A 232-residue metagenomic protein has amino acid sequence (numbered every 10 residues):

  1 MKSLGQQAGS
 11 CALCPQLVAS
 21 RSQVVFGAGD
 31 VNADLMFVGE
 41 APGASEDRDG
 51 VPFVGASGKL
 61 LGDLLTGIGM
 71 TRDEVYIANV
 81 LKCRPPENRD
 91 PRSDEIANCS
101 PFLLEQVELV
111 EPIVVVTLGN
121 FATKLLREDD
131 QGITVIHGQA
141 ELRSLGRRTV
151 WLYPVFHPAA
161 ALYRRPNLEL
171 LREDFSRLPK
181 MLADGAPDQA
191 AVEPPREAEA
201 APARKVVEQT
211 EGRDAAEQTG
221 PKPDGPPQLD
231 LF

Functional and structural regions predicted by a protein language model:
M1-V207, G220-F232: A polyanion-binding, active-site-adjacent surface
